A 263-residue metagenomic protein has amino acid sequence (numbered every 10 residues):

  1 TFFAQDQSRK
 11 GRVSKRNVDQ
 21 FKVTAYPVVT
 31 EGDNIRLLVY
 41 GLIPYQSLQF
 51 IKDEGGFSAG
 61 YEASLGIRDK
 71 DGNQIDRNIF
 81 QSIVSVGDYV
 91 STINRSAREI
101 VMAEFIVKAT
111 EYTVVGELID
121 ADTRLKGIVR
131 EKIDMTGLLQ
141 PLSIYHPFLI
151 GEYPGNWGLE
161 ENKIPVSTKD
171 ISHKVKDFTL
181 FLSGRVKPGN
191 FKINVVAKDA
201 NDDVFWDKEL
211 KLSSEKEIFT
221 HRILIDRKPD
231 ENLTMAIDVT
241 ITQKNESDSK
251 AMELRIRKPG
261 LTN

Functional and structural regions predicted by a protein language model:
T1-N263: Intrinsically disordered, low-complexity terminal regions enriched in Ser/Thr/Pro/Gly and charged residues
